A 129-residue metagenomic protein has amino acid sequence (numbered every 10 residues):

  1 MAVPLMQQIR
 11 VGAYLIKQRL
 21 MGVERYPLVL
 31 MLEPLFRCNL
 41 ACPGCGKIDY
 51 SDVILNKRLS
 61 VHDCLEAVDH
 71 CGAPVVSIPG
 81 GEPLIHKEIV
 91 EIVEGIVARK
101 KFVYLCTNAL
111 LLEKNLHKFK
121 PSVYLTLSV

Functional and structural regions predicted by a protein language model:
A2-N115, Y124: Conserved alpha-helical substructure of the radical SAM core
S122-V129: Non-cysteine beta-strand/loop elements that form the S-adenosyl-L-methionine
